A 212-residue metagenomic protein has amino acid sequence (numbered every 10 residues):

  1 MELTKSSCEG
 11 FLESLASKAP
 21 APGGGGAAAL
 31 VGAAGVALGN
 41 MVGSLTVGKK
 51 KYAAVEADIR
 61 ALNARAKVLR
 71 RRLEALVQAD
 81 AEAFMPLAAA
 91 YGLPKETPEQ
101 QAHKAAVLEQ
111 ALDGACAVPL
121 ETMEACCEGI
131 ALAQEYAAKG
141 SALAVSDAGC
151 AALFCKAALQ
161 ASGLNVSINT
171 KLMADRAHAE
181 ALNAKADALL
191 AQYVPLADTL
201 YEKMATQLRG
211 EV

Functional and structural regions predicted by a protein language model:
L3-A21: Short, hydrophobic/aliphatic alpha-helical segments
S17-L38, A144-S162: Conserved phosphate/anionic-ligand binding catalytic regions in large, soluble enzymes, centered on
M41-A53: Transmembrane signal-anchor/signal-peptide helices with a preference for the extracytoplasmic
K50-A89, L189: A structural-propensity feature for long, helix-poor, extended segments
A66-L73, P119, C126, A186-Y193 (+1 more regions): Amphipathic alpha-helical coiled-coil segments
A79-P94, A197-V212: Long, charge-rich low-complexity segments
D80, F84-L153, A157, N169: Amphipathic alpha-helical interface segments
G129-L132, A144-M204, G210: Preference for long, well-ordered alpha-helical segments
